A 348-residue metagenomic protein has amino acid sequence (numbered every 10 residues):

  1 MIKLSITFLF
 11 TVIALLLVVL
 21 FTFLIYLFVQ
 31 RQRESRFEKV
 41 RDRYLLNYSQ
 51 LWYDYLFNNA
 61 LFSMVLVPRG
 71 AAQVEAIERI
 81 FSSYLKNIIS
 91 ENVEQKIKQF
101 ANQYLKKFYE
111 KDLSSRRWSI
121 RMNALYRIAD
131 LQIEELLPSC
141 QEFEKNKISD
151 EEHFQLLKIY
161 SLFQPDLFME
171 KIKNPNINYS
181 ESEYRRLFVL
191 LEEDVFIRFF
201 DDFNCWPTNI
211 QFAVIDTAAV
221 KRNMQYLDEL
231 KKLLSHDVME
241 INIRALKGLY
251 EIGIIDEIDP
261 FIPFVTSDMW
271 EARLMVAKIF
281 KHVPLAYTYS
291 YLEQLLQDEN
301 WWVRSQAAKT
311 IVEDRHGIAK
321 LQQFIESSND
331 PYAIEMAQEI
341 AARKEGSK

Functional and structural regions predicted by a protein language model:
M1-F8, S327-P331, Q338-K348: Short, Lys/Arg-enriched, disordered terminal segments
M1-R41: N-terminal signal-anchor transmembrane alpha helix of single-pass membrane proteins, serving as the membrane-anchoring
L24-Q30, E144-W206: Long, contiguous interaction/recruitment modules in multidomain scaffold/adaptor proteins
L27-R116, M122: N-terminal topogenic membrane-targeting module
P68, F100-L113, I133-E144, P165-P175 (+6 more regions): Amphipathic alpha-helical scaffolding segments comprising HEAT/armadillo-like alpha-solenoid repeats
S83, S90-F100, M122-L131, H153-F163 (+9 more regions): Structural detector for internal amphipathic alpha-helices that build alpha-solenoid repeat scaffolds
S115-S139, I148, E152-H153: Structured extramembrane domains adjacent to transmembrane segments
R116-R117, K147-S149, N176-S180, W206-T208 (+4 more regions): Short inter-helical turns and helix N-cap capping residues of alpha-solenoid HEAT/ARM repeat scaffolds
